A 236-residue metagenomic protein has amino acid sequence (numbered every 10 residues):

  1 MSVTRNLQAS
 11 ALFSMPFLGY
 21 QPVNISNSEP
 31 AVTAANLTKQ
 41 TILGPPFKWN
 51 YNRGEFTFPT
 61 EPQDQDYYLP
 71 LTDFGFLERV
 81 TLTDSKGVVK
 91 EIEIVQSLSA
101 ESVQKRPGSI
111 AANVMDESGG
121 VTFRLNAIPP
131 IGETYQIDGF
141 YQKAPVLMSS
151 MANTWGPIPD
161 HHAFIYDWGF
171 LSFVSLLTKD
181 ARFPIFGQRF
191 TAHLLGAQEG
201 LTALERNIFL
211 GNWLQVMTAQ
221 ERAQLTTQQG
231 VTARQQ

Functional and structural regions predicted by a protein language model:
M1-Q236: Glycine-enriched, solvent-exposed interface loops adjoining structured elements
